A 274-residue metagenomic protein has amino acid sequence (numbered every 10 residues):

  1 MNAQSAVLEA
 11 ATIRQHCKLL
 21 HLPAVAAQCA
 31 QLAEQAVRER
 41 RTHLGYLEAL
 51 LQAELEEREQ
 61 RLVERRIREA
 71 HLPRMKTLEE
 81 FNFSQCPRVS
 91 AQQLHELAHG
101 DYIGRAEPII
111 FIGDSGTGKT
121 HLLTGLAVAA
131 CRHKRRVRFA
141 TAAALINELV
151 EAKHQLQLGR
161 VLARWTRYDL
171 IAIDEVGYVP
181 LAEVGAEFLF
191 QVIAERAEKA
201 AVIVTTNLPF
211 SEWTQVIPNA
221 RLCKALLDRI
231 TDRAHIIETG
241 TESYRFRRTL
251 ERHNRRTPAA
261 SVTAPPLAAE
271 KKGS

Functional and structural regions predicted by a protein language model:
M1-S5: N-terminal accessory targeting/assembly segments
L8, T12, L20, A24 (+14 more regions): Charged, alpha-helix-enriched surfaces in structured cytosolic catalytic cores of large nucleotide-utilizing machines
T12-Q15, Q31-Q35, E80, P108-I112 (+1 more regions): Short hinge/gating elements
R14, K18-R74: Interdomain "pre-motor" coupling segment immediately N-terminal to P-loop NTPase/helicase cores
E48-D101, R105-P108, S243-R256: AAA+ P-loop ATPase motor domain of ring mechanoenzymes
V89-R167: Conserved P-loop
R136-A140, A144-L170, V176-S274: Replace "adjacent to P-loop NTPase cores in ATP/GTP-dependent enzymes" with "adjacent to NTP-binding cores
